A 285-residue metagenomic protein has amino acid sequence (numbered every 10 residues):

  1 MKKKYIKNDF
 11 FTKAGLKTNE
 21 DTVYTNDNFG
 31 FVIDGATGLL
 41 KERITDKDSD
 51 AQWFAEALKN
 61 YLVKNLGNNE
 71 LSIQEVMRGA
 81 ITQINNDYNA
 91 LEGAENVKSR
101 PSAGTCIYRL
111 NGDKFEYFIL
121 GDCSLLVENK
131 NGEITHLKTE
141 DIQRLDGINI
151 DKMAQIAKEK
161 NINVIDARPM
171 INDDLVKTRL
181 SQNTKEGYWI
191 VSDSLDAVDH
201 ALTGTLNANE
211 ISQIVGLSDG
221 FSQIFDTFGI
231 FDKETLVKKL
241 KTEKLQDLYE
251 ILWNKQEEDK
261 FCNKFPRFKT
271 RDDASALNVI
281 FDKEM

Functional and structural regions predicted by a protein language model:
M1-M285: PP2C/PPM-type serine/threonine phosphatase catalytic domain
